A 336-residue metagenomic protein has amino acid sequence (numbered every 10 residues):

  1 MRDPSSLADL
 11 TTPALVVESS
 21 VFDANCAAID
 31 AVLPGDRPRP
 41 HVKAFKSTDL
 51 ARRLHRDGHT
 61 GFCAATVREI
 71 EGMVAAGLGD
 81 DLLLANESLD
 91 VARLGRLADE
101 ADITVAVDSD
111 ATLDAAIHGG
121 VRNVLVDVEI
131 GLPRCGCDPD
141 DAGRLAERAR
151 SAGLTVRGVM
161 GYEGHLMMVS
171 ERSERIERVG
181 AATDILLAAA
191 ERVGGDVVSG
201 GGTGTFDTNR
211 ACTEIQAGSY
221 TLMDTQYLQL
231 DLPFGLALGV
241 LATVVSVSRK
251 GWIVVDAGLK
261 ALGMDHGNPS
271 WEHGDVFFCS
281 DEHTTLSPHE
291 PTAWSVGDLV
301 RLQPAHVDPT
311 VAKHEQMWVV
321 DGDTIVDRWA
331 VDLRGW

Functional and structural regions predicted by a protein language model:
M1-V17: Generic N-terminal amphipathic, Lys/Arg-enriched alpha-helix
F22, K43, M73, V126 (+5 more regions): Conserved, mostly hydrophobic/aromatic
N25-L33, L50-R53, G72-A75, A188-R192: A short, N-terminal amphipathic alpha-helix
I29-P34, D81-L89, D108, A149 (+2 more regions): Alpha-helix-loop-beta-strand connector modules within alpha/beta enzyme cores
P38-G161, L166-M168: Active-site-proximal beta-alpha core segment in soluble small-molecule metabolic enzymes
V121-N123, E129-L232: Active-site loop/helix belt of alpha/beta enzymes
R175, G204-G274: Active-site loop ensemble at the mouth of alpha/beta enzyme cores that anchors a bound cofactor
S248-W336: C-terminal accessory subdomain/extension
